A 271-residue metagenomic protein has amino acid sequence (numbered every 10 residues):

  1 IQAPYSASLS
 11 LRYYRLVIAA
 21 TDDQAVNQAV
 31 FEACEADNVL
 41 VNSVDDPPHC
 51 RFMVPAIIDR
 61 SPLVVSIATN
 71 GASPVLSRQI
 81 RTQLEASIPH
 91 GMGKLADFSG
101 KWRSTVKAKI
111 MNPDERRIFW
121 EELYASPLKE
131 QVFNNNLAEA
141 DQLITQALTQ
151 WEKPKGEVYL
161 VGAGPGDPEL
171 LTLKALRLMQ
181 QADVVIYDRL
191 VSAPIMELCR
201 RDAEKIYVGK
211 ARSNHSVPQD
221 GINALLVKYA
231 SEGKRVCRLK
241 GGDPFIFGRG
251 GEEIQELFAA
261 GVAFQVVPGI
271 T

Functional and structural regions predicted by a protein language model:
I1-A25, K155-L160, Q180-I270: Class I S-adenosyl-L-methionine
I1-P74, R78-L84, A138, Q181 (+3 more regions): Adenine nucleotide-associated cytosolic modules
Q28, S77-R78, T172-L173, Q219-D220 (+1 more regions): Conserved strand-to-helix beginnings and helix N-cap segments that scaffold or border functional pockets
D37-F52, H90-A96, E256-T271: Short, acidic/small-residue loops that bind anionic groups at enzyme active sites
M53-I57, T149-Q150, K174-A175, V227: A generic local secondary-structure boundary/capping motif
G71-E152: An accessory alpha-helical subdomain
K153-P154, L160-P168: Flexible loop/N-cap segments at domain edges
G166-P168, L173-L178: Cofactor-pocket helix-loop regions in the catalytic cores of large enzyme subunits
